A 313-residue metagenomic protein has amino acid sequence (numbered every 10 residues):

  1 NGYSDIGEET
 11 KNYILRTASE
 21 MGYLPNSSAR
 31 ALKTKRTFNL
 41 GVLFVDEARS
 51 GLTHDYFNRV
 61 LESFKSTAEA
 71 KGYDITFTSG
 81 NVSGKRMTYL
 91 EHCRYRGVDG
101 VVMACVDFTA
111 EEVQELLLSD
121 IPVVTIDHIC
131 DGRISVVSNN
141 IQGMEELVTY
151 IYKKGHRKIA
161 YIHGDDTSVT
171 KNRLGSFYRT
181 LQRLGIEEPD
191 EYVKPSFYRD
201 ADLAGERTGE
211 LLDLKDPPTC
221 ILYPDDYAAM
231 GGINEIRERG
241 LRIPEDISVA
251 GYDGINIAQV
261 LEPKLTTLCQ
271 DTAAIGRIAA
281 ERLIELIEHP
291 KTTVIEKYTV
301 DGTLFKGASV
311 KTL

Functional and structural regions predicted by a protein language model:
N1-F38: N-terminal helix-turn-helix DNA-binding module of bacterial transcription factors
N1-S4, E8, C105, C220 (+1 more regions): Domain-start "cap" segments at the beginnings of catalytic or binding domains
I6, L52-T53, V169, L203: Secondary-structure boundary/capping motif
K11, F57-L61, L174: Short amphipathic alpha-helical segment that frequently serves as the phosphate-/nucleotide-binding helix
E20-M21, S63-K71, L118-T125, I129-L313: Bacterial carbohydrate/catabolite-sensing allosteric modules
E20-N26, V82-R86, C105-V106, I233: Short gly/ser/thr-rich secondary-structure transition/capping motifs
K35-T149, K153, L211-D213: Alpha-helical recognition/docking segments in bacterial nutrient-uptake and carbohydrate-utilization systems
